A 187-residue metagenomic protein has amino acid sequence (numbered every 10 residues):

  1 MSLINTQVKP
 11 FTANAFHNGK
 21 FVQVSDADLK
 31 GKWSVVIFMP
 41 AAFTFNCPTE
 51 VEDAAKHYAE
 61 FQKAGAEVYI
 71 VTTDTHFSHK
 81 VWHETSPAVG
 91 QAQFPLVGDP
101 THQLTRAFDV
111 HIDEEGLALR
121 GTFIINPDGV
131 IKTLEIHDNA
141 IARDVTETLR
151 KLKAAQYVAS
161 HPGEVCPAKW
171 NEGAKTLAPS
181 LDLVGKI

Functional and structural regions predicted by a protein language model:
M1-I187: Chalcogenol-based redox active-site neighborhoods
